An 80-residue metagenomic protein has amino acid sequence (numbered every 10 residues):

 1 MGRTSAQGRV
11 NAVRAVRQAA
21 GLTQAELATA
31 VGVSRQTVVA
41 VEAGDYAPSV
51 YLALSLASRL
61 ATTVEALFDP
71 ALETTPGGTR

Functional and structural regions predicted by a protein language model:
M1-A19: A short, Lys/Arg-rich alpha-helix, primarily the initiator
N11, G21-L22, P48-Y51: Residue-level signal for the short linker/turn that defines the boundary of a DNA-recognition helix
R14, A25, L54: Residues within the helices of the helix-turn-helix
Q18, T29, S58: Alpha-helical residues within the helix-turn-helix
G21-A40: Short alpha-helical DNA-recognition segment
Q24, R35, D45-Y46, V64: The DNA-contacting recognition helix of HTH DNA-binding domains and analogous helical DNA-recognition elements
Y51-A66: DNA major-groove recognition helix of helix-turn-helix/homeodomain DNA-binding modules
S58, F68-R80: Short, charged recognition helix plus adjacent turn of helix-turn-helix-like nucleic-acid-binding domains
